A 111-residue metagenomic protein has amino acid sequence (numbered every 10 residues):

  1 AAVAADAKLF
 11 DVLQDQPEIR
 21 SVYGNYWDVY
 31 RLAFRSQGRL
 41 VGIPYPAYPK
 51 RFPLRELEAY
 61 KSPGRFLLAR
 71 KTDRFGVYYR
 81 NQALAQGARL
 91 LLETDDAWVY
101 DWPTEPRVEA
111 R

Functional and structural regions predicted by a protein language model:
A4-A5, R51-P53: Structural motif
Q14-D15, K61: Alpha-helix boundary recognition
D15-K50: Short periplasmic/luminal acceptor-recognition loop of GT-C membrane glycosyltransferases, typified by
E18-N25, P63-K71: Short hydrophobic beta-strand segments
F52-P53, E58, G64-R111: Aromatic/acidic, Gly/Pro-rich catalytic loop(s) in extracytoplasmic/lumenal soluble domains of multi-pass membrane
